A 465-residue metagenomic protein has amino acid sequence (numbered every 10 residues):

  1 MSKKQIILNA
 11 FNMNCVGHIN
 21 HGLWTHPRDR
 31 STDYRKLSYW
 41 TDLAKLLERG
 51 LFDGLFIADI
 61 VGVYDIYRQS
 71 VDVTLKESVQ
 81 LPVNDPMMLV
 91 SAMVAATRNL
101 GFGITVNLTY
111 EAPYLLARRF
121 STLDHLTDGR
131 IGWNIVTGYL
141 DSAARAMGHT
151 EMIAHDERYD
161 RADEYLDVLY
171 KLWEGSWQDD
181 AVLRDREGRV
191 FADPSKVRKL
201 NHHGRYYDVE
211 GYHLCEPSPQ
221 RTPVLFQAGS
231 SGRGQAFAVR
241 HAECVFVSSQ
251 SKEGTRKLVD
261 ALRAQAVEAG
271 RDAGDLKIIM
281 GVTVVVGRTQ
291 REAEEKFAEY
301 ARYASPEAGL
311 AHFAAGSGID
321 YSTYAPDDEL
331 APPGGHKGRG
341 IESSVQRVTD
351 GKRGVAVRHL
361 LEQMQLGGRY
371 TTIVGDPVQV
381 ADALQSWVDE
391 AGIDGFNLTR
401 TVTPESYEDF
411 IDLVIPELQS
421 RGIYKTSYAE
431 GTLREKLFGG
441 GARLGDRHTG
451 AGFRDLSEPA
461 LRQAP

Functional and structural regions predicted by a protein language model:
M1-P465: N-terminal glycine-rich cofactor-binding segment that shapes the pocket for flavin-like pterin cofactors
